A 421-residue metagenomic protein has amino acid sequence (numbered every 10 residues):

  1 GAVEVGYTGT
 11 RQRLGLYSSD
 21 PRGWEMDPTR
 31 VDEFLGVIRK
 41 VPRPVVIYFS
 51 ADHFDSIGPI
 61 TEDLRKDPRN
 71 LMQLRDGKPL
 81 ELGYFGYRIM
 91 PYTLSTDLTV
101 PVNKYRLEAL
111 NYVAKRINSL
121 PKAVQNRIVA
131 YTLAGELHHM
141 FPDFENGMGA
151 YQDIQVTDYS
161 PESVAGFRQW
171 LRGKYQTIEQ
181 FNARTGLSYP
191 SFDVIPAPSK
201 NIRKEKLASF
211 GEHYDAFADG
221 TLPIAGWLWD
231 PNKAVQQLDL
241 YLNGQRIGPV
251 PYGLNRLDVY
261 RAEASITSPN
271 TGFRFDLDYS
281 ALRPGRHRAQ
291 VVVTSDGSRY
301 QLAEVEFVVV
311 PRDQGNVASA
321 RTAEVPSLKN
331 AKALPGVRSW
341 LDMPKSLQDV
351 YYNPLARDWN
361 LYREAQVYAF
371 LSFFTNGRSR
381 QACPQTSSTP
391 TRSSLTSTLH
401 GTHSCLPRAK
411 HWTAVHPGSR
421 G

Functional and structural regions predicted by a protein language model:
G1-W24, T29-S50, G377-Q381, W412-G421: Catalytic domains of carbohydrate-active enzymes, especially glycoside hydrolases
G15-S19, A51-D55, L137-H139, L395-T396: Solvent-exposed loop/turn segments at secondary-structure junctions within structured extracellular/periplasmic domains
D55-E62: Glycine-rich, charge-decorated loop segments at or immediately adjacent to ligand/cofactor-binding or catalytic sites
D67-Q237, Y241-P249, P284-R286, D296 (+1 more regions): Polysaccharide-binding and catalytic clefts of secreted carbohydrate-active enzymes
V250-L254: Modules that initiate DNA replication and primer synthesis
N255-L277: Aromatic sugar-binding surface patches on proteins that engage polysaccharides or sugar-phosphate polymers
Y279-L282: Short, flexible loop/turn segments at beta-strand junctions in immunoglobulin-like and fibronectin type III
